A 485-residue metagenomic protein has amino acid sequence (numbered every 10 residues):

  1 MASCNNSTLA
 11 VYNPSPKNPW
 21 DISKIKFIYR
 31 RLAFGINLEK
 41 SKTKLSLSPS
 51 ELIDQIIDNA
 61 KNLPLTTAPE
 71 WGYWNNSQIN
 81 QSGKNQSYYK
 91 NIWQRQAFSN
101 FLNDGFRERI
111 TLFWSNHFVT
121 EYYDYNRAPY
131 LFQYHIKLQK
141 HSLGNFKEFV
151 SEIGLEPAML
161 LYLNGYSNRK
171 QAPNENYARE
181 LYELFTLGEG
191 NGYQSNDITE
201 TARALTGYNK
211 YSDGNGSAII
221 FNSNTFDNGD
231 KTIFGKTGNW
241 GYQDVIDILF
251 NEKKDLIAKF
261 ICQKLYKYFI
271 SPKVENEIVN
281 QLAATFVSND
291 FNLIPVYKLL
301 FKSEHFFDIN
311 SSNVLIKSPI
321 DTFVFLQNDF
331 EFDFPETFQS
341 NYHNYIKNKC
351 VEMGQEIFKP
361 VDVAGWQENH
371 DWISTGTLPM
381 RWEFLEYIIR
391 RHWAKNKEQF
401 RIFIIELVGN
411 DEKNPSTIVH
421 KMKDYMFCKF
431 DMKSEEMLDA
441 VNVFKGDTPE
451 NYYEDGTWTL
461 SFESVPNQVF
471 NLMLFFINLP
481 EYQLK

Functional and structural regions predicted by a protein language model:
M1-S7, V11, A60, Y73-N76 (+2 more regions): Active-site substrate-binding loop specific to GH73 endo-beta-N-acetylglucosaminidase modules in bacterial autolysins
S3-D21, I25-I36, A258-N289, Y297-K485: Flexible, low-complexity segments enriched for small/polar residues
P19, K42-S46, S50, Y88 (+11 more regions): Generic detection of long, well-ordered alpha-helical segments
K24, I28-L32, I36-H141, V443-E450: N-terminal accessory alpha/beta regions
I79-S82, V119, G165-N168, L249-F250 (+2 more regions): A ubiquitous short alpha-helical element
